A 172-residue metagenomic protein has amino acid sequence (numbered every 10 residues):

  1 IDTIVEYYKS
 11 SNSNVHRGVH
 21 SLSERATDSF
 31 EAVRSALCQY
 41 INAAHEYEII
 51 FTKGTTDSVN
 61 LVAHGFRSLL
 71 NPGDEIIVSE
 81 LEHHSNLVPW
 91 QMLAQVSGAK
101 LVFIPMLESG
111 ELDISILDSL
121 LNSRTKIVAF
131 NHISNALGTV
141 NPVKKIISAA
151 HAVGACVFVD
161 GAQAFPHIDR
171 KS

Functional and structural regions predicted by a protein language model:
I1-K171: Pyridoxal 5′-phosphate
